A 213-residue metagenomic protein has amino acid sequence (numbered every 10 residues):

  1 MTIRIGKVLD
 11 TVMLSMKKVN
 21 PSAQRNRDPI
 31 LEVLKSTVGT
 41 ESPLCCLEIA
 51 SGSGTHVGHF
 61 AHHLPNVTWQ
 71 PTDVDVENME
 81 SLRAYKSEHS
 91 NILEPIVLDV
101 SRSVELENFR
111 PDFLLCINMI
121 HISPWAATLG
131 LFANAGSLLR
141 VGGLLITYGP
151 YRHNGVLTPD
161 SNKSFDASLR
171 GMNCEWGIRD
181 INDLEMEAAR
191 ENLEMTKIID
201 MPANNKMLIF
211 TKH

Functional and structural regions predicted by a protein language model:
I3-E41: Class I SAM-dependent methyltransferase Rossmann-like catalytic core, especially the SAM/SAH-binding loop
L47, G54-V104: Class I SAM-dependent methyltransferase SAM/SAH-binding core
L106-L114: A short acidic, Gly/Pro-enriched loop at the edge of an enzyme's catalytic core that lines a small-molecule cofactor
C116-I120, Y148: Residues lining the SAM
I122-A135: A short, conserved alpha-helix within the catalytic core of class I
G142-Y151: Conserved beta-strand signature within the Rossmann-like core of class I S-adenosyl-L-methionine
T158-N182: Conserved Class I S-adenosyl-L-methionine
L193-H213: Core SAM-dependent methyltransferase catalytic element
